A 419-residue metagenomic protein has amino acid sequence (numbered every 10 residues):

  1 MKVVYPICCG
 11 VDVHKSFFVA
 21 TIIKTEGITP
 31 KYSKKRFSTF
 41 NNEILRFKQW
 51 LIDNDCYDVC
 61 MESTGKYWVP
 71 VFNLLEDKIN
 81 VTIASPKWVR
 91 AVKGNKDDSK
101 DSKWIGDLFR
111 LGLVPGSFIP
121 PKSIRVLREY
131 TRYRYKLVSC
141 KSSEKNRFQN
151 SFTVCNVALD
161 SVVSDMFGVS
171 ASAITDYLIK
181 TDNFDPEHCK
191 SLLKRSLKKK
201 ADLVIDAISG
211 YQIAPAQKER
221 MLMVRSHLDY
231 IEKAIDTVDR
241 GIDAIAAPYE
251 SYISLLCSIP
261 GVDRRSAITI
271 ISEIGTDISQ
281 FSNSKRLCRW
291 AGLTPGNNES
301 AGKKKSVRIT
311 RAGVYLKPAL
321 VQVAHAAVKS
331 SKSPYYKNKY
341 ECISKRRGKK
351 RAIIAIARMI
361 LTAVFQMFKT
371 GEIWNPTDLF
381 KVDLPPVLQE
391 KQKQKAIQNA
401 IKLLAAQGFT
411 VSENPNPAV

Functional and structural regions predicted by a protein language model:
M1-V419: A detector of single, family-specific signature residues that are central to catalytic or substrate-handling motifs
